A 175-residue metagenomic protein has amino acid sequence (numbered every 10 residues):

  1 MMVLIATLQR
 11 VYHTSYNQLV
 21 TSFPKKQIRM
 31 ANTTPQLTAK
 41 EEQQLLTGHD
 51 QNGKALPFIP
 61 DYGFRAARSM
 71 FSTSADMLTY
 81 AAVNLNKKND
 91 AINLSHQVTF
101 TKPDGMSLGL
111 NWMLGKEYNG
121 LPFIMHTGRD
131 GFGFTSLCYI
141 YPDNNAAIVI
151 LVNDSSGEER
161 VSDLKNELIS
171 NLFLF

Functional and structural regions predicted by a protein language model:
M1-A6, L78: Well-ordered alpha-helical segments within folded domains of soluble proteins
Q9-K26, N52-F175: Catalytic loop of the DD-peptidase/beta-lactamase superfamily, centered on the K-T-G motif and neighboring
I28-T34: Hydrophobic, small-residue-rich alpha-helical packing segments that form membrane-like cores
Q36-A39, L108-L110: Short coil/turn segments at secondary-structure boundaries
L45-G53: Short, flexible, mixed-charge acidic loops at enzyme active sites
